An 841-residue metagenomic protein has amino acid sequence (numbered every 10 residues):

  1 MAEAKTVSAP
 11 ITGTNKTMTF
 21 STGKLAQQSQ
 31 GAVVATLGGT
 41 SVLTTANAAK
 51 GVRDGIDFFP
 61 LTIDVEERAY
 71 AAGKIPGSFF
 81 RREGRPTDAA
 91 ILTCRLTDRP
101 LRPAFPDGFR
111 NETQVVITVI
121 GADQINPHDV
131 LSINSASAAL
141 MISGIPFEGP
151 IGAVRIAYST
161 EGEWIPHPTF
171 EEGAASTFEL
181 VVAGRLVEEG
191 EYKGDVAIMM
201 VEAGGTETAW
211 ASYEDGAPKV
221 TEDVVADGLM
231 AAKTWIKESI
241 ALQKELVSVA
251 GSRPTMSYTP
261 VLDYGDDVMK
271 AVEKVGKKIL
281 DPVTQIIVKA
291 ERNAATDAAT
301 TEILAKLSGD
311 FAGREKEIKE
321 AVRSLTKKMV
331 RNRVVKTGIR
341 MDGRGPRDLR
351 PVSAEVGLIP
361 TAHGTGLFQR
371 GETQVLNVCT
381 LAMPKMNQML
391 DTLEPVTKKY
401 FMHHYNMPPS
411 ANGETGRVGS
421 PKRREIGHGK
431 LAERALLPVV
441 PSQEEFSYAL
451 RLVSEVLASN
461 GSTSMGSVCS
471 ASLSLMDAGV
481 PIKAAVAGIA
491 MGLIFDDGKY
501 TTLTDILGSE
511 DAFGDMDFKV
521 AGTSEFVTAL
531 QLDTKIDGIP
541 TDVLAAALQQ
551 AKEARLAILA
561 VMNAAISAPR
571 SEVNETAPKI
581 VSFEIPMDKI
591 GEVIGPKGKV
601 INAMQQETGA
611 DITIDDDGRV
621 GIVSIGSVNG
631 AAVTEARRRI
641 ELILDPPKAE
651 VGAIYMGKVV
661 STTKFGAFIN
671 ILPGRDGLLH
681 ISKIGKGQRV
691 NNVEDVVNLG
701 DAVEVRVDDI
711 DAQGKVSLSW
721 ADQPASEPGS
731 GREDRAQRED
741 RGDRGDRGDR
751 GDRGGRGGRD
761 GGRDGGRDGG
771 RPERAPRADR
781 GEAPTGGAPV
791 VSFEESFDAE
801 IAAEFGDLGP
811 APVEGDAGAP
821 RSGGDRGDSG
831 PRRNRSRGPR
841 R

Functional and structural regions predicted by a protein language model:
M1-A49, R53, P150, P254-T255 (+4 more regions): Extended amphipathic alpha-helical scaffolds
M1-E3, T12-K16, A26-S29, L37-S41 (+30 more regions): Short flexible coil/turn linkers enriched for glycine and charged/polar residues that connect secondary-structure
S29-Q114, V119-N126, V201-E214, T221 (+4 more regions): Glycine-rich, flexible beta-strand/loop modules in the N-terminal catalytic cores of phosphate-handling
D107-T113, E148-P150, S239-Y258, A290 (+7 more regions): Flexible, glycine/charged-enriched surface loops at secondary-structure junctions
I117-V119, V201-A203, T259-P260, E273-V283 (+6 more regions): Short, hydrophobic beta-strand segments
I145-T284, L475-S571: Mobile "lid/hinge" segments at catalytic clefts and subdomain interfaces of large enzymes
S257-Y264, A557-F583, G630, T634-M656: Long, charged amphipathic helices and adjacent flexible linkers at domain junctions
E607-T608, T613-G621, G626-F665, N670-R675 (+1 more regions): Intrinsically disordered, low-complexity mixed-charge segments
